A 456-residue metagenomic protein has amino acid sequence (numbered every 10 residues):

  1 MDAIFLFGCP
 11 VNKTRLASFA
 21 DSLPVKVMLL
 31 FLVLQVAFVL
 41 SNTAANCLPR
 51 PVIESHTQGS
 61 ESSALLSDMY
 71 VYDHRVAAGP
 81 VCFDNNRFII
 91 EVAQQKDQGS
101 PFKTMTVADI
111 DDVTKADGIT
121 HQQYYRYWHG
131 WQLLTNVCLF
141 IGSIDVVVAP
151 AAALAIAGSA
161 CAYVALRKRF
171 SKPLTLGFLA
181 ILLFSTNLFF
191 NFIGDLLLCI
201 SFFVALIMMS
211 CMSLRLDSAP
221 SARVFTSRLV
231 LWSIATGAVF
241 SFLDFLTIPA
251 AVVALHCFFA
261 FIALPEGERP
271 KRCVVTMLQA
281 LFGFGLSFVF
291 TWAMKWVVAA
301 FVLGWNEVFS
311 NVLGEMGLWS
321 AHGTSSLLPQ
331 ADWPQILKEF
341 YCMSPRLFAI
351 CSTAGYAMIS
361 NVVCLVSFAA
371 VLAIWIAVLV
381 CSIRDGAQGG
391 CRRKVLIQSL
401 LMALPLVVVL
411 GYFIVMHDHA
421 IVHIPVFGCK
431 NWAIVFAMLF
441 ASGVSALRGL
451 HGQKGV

Functional and structural regions predicted by a protein language model:
R126, G130-A151: Juxtamembrane segments of multi-pass membrane glycosylation machinery that transfer sugars from lipid-linked donors
A152-P173: Transmembrane-helix motifs of polytopic, lipid-linked glycan transferases
S159-Y163, A357-V395: Hydrophobic, aromatic-rich transmembrane alpha-helices and their immediate juxtamembrane boundary segments
L166-F184, S221-V224: Transmembrane-helix signature of polytopic, membrane-embedded enzymes that assemble or transfer cell-envelope glycans
G177-A180, G389-H417: Transmembrane alpha-helix segments characteristic of polytopic inner-membrane glycan-assembly/cell-envelope
R228-C257, T276-F290: Membrane-interface alpha helices of multi-pass inner-membrane proteins
M277-W375: Membrane-lumen/periplasm interface segments of specific transmembrane helices in polyprenyl phosphate-linked
V422-A446: Hydrophobic/aromatic-rich transmembrane helices and adjacent perimembrane loops
